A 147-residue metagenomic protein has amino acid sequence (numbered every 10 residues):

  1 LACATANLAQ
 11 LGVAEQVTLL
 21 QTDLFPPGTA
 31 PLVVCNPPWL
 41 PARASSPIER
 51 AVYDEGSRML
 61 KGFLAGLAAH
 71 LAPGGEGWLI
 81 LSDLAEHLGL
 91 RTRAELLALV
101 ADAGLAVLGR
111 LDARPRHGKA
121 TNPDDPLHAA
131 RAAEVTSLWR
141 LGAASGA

Functional and structural regions predicted by a protein language model:
L1-C3: SAM cofactor-binding core of SAM-dependent methyltransferases, primarily the Rossmann-like beta-alpha-beta module
T5-E134: S-adenosylmethionine
L138-A147: C-terminal lobe and adjacent flexible extensions of AdoMet/dcAdoMet transferase-like proteins
